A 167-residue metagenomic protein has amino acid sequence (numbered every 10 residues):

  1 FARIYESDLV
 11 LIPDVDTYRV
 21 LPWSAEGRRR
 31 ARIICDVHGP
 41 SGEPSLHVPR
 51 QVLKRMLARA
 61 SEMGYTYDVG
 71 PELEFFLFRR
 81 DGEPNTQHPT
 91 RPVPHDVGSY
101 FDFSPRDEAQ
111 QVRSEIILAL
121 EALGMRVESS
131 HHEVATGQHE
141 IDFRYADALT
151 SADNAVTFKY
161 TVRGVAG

Functional and structural regions predicted by a protein language model:
F1-G167: Glycine-rich, acidic/polar active-site loops that bind/position phosphate-bearing ligands
